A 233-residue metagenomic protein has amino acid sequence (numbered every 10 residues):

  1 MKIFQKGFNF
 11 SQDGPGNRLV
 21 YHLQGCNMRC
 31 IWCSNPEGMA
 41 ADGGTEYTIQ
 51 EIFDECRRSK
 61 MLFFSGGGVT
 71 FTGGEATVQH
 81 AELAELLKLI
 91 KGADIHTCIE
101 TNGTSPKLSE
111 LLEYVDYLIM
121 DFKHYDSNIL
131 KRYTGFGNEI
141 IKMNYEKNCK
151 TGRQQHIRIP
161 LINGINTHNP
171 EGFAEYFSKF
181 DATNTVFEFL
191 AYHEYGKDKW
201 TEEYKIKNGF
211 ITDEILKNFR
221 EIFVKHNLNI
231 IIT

Functional and structural regions predicted by a protein language model:
K2-F10, P15, D54, N163-T233: Auxiliary Fe-S-binding modules of radical SAM enzymes
Q5-Y47: Canonical Radical SAM [4Fe-4S] cluster-binding loop centered on the CxxxCxxC motif and its immediate flanking residues
K6, L23, P36, I49 (+3 more regions): Fold-independent oxyanion-binding glycine-rich loops and adjacent beta-strand/coil segments at enzyme active sites
P36-V69: Conserved alpha-helical substructure of the radical SAM core
E37-A41, K131-G137, E202-G209: Short glycine-enriched, charge-decorated loop/helix-capping segments at active-site entrances that position
R57-M61, S65-G68, G73, T77-T201: Conserved AdoMet/S-adenosylmethionine-binding subsite of the radical SAM
